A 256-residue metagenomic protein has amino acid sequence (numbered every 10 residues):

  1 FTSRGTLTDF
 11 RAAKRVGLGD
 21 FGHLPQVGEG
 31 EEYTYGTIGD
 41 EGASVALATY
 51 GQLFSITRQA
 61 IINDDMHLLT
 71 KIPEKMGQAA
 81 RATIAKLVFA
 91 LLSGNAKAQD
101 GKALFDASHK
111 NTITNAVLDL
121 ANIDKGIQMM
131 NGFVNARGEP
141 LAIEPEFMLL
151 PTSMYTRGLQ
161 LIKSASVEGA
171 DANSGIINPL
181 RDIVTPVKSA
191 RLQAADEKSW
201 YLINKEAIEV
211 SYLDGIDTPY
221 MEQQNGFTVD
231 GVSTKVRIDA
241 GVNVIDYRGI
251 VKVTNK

Functional and structural regions predicted by a protein language model:
F1-Y50: Assembly/oligomerization interface modules of large self-assembling protein complexes
D20-E29, Q52, I127, Y212-Y220: Conserved short secondary-structure elements within globular domains
L47-G51, I143, V229: Short, solvent-exposed loop/turn segments at the edges of secondary structure
Q52, I56-K71, K75-F133: Alpha-helical scaffold segments that mediate packing/assembly in large oligomeric complexes
K110-V117, A121-G132, E146-F147, S153-K256: Sequence/fold signature of self-assembling virion shell proteins
A136, L141-P145: Short gly/pro-enriched beta-turn/loop segments at secondary-structure junctions
